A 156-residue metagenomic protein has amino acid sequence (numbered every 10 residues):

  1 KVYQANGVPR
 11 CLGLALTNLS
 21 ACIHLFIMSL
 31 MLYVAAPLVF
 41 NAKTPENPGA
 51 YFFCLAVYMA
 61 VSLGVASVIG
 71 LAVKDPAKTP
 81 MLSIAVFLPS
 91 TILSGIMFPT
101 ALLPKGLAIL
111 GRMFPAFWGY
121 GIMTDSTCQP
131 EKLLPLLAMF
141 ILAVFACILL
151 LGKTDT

Functional and structural regions predicted by a protein language model:
V2, Y33-V34, V68, W118 (+2 more regions): A residue-level signal for alpha-helical anchor/packing sites in multi-pass solute transporters
V2-R10: Short helix-to-coil transition segments within interhelical loops that connect adjacent transmembrane helices
R10-M81, L88, P130-L133: Alpha-helical transmembrane segments and their short interhelical loops
L25-S29, S83-T91, A138-A146: Hydrophobic alpha-helical transmembrane segments of multi-pass membrane transport/permease proteins
P37, G70-L71, D75, G95 (+4 more regions): Transmembrane helix-loop junction
L38, T127, P135-T156: Junction motif at the cytosolic side of a transmembrane helix
V73-M113: Transmembrane helix segments
P99-L134: Short hydrophobic, aromatic-rich alpha-helical segments embedded in or entering the lipid bilayer of multi-pass
